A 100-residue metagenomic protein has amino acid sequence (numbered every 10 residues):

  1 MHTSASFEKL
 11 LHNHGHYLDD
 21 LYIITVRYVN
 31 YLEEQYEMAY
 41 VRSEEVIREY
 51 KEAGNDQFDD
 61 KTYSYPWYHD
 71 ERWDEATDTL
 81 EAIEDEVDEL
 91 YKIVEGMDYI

Functional and structural regions predicted by a protein language model:
M1-H16: Extreme N-terminal leader/activation tails
D19, I23-V94, Y99: Acidic, low-complexity, intrinsically disordered interaction modules
